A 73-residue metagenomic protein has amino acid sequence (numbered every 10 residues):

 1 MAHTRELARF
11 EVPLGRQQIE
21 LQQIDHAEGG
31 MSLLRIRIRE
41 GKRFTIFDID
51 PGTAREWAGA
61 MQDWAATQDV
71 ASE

Functional and structural regions predicted by a protein language model:
M1-E73: Positively charged, low-complexity terminal tracts and the immediately adjacent first secondary-structure elements
